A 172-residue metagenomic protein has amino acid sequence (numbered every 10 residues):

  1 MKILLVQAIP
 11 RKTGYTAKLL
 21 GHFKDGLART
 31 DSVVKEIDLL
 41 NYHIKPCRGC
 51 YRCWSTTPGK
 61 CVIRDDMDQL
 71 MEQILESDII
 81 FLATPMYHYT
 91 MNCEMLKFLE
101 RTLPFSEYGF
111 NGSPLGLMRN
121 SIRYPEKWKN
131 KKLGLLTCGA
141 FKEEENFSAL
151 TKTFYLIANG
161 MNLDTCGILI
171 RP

Functional and structural regions predicted by a protein language model:
M1, S32, K131, L163-D164: A structural micro-motif
M1-P114: N-terminal beta1-alpha1-beta2 submodule of the flavodoxin-like/Rossmannoid cofactor-binding fold
K2-I9, K132-F141: Short beta-strand segments enriched in small/hydrophobic residues
I63-M67, N120, L150: Amphipathic coiled-coil/heptad-repeat helices and related helical stalk/stem segments that mediate oligomerization
T102-R119, G160-I170: Short, acidic/small-residue loops that bind anionic groups at enzyme active sites
Y124-N130: Short, conserved loop/helix-junction motifs that constitute active-site signature segments in enzyme catalytic cores
E143-P172: Glycine-rich phosphate/pyrophosphate-binding loop and the adjoining helix
